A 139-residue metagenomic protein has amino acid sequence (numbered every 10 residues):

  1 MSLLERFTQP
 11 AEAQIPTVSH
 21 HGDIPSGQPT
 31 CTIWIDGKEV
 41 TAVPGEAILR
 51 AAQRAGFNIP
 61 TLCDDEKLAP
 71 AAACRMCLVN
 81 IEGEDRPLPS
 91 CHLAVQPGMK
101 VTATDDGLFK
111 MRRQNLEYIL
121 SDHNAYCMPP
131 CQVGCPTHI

Functional and structural regions predicted by a protein language model:
M1-V43: Generic start-of-chain signal for non-secretory N-termini
S2-S19, R75-I139: Fe-S ferredoxin-like electron-transfer domains and their immediately adjacent linker/connector regions across
C31-P97, G107-K110: N-terminal cofactor/phosphate-binding cores enriched in small/glycine residues, especially glycine-rich loops such as
